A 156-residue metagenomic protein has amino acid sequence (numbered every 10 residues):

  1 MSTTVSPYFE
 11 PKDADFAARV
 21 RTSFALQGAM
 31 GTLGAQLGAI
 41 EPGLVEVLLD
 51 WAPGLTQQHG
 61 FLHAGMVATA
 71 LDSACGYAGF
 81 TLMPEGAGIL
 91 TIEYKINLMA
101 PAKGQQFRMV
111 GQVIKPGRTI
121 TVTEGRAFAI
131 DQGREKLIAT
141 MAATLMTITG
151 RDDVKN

Functional and structural regions predicted by a protein language model:
M1-N156: Terminal targeting signals and extreme-terminal segments of soluble enzymes
